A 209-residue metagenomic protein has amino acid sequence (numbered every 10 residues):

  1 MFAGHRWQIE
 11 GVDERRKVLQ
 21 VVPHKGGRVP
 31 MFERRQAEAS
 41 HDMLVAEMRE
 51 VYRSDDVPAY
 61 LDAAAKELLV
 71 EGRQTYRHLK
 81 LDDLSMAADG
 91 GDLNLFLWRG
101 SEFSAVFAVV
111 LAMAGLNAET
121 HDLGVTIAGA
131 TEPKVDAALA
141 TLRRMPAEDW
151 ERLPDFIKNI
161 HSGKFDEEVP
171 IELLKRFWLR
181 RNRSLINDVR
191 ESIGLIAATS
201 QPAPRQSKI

Functional and structural regions predicted by a protein language model:
M1-I209: C-terminal effector modules of nucleic-acid-centric enzymes and ribosome-associated factors
